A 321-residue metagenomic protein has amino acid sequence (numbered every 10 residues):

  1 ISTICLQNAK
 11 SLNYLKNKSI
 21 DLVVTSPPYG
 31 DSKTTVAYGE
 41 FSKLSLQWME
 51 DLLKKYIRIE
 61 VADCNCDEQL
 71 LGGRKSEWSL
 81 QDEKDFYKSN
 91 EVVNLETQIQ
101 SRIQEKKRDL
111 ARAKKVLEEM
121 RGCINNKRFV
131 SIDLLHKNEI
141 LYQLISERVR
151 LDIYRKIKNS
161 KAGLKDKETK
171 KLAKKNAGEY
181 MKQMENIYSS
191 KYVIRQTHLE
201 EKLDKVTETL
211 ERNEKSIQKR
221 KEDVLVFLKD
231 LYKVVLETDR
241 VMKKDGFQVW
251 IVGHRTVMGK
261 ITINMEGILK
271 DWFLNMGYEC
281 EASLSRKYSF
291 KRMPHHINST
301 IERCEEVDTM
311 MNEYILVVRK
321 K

Functional and structural regions predicted by a protein language model:
I1-K321: S-adenosyl-L-methionine-dependent nucleic acid methyltransferase catalytic domains
